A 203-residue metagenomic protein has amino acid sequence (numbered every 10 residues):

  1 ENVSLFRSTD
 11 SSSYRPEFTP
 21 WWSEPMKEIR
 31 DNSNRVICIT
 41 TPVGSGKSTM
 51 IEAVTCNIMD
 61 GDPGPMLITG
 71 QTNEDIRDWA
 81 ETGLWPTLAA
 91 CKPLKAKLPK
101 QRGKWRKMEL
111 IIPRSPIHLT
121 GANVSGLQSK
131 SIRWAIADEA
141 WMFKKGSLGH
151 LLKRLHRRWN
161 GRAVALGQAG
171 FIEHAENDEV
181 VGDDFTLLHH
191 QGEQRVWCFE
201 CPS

Functional and structural regions predicted by a protein language model:
E1-S203: Phosphate/NTP-binding elements of NTP-utilizing enzymes
